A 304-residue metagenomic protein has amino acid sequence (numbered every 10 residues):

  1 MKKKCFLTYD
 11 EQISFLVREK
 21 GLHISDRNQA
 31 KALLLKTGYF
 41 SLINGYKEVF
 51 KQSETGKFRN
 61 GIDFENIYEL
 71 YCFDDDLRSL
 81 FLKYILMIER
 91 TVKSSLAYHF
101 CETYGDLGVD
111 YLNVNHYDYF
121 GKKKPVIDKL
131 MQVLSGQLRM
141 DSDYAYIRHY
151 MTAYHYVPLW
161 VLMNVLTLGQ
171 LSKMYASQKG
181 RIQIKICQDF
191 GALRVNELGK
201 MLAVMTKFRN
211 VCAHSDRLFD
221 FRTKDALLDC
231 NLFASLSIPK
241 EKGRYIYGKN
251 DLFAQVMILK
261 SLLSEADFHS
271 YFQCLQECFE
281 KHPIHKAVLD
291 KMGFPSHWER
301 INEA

Functional and structural regions predicted by a protein language model:
M1-K207, F219-A304: Extended intrinsically disordered or low-complexity regions, especially N/C-terminal cytosolic tails and loops, rather
S215: Acidic/aromatic/glycine-rich contiguous surface patches that form carbohydrate-binding/processing clefts and analogous
